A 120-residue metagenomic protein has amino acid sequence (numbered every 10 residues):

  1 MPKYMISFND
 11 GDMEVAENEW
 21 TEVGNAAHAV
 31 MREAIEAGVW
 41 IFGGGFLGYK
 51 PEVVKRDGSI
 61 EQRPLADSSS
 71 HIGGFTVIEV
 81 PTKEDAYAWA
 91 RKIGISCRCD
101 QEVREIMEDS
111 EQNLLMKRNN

Functional and structural regions predicted by a protein language model:
M1-N120: Conserved, structured core segments of small domains
